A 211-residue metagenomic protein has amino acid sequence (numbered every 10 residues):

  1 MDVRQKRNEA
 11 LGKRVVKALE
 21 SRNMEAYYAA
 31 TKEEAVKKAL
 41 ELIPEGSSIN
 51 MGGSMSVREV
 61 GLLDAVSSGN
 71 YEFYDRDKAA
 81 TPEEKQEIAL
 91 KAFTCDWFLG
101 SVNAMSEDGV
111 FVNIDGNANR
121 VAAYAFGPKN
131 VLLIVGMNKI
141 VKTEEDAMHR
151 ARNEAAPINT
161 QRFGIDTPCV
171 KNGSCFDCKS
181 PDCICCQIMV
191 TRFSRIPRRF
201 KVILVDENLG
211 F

Functional and structural regions predicted by a protein language model:
M1, E20-N23, N70-F73, E84-Q86 (+2 more regions): N-terminal start-of-chain detector that recognizes signal peptides and the immediate post-cleavage beginning
M1-N8: Glycine- and acidic-residue-enriched helix-capping/strand-helix junction motifs
D2, M24-A26, M137: Short, flexible active-site loop motifs that bind/organize anionic cofactors or intermediates
N8-A89, T94-L99: N-terminal active-site beta-alpha-beta segment that forms phosphate/nucleotide-binding and substrate-recognition loops
F93-F211: Conserved phosphate- and dinucleotide-binding cores of soluble alpha/beta proteins, encompassing both enzyme active
